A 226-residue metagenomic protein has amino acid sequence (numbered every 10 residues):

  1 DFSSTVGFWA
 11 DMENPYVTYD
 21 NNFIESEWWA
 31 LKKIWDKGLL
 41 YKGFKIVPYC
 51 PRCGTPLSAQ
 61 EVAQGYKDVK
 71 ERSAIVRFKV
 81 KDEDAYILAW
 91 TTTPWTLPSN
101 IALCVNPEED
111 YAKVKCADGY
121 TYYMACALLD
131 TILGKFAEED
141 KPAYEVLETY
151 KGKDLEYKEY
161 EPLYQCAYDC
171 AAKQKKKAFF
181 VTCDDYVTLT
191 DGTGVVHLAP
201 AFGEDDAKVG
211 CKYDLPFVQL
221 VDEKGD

Functional and structural regions predicted by a protein language model:
T5, W9-A10, D20-K224: NTP-handling and nucleic-acid-processing catalytic cores
M12-P15: Cysteine-centered functional microenvironments
